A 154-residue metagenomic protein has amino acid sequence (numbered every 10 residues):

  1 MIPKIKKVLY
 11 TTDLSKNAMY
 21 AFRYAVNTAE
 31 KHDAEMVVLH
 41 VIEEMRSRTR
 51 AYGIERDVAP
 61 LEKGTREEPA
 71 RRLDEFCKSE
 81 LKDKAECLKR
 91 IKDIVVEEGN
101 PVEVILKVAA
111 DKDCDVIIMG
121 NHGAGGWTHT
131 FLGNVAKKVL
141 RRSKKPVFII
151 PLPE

Functional and structural regions predicted by a protein language model:
M1-P3, K78-I117, E154: Structural beta-alpha unit
I2-A59, K84-A85: Small/aliphatic-rich secondary-structure junction motif
D57-R72: A short acidic, glycine-rich active-site loop that binds or catalyzes chemistry on phosphate/adenosine moieties
V116-K138: Glycine-rich, Arg-bearing micro-motifs that act as flexible, cationic patches
K145-P153: Short, flexible loop segments at boundaries between secondary-structure elements
